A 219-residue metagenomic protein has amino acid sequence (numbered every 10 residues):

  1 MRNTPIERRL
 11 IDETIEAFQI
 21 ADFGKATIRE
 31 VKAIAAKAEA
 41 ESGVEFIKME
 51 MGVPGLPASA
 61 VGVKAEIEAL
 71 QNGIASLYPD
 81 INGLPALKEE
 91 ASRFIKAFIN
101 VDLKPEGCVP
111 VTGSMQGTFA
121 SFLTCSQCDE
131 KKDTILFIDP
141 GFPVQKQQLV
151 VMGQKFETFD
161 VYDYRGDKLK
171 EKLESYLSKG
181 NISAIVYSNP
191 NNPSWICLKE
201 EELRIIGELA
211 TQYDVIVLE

Functional and structural regions predicted by a protein language model:
P5-R8, A17-Q116: N-terminal small-domain helix-loop-helix segment of the aminotransferase-like
I6-I11, S175: Conserved core segment of the aminotransferase class I/II
T14-F18, N189: Short glycine/proline- and acidic residue-enriched helix-loop micro-motifs that form flexible lids or anion-recognition
M49, I138, E219: Active-site flanking residues adjacent to catalytic metal/cofactor-binding acidic residues
Q71, A75-Y213: Conserved core of the PLP fold type I
